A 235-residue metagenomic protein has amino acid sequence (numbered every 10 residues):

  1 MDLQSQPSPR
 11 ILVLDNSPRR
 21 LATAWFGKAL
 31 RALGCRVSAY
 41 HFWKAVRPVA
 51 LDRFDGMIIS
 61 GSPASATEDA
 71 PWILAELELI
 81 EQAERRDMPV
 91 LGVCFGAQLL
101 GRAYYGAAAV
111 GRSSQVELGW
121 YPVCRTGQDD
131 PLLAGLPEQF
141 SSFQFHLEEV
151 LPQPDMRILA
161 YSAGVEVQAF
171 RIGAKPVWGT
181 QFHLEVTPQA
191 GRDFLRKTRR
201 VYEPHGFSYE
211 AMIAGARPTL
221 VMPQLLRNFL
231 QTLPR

Functional and structural regions predicted by a protein language model:
M1-M88, E203-R235: N-terminal beta1-alpha1 cap of cysteine-dependent amidohydrolase-like domains
T23-A24, V49, E68-D69, L100-A103 (+3 more regions): Short glycine-/acidic-enriched loop or helix-start segments at secondary-structure transitions that form or flank
F26-K28, F54, P71-L74, Y104-A108 (+2 more regions): Short, glycine/charged-enriched secondary-structure capping and boundary segments
Y40, V93, T180-F182: Short glycine/serine/threonine-enriched helix-capping/active-site loop that flanks the nucleotide-sugar donor pocket
H41, A64, G96, E148 (+1 more regions): Catalytic metal-binding/acid-base residues of hydrolase active sites
S60-D129: Cysteine-nucleophile active-site neighborhood
Y104-Q189: Pocket-forming structural segment of enzyme catalytic cores
L159-A160, V165-R235: C-terminal and late-domain segments of enzyme folds
